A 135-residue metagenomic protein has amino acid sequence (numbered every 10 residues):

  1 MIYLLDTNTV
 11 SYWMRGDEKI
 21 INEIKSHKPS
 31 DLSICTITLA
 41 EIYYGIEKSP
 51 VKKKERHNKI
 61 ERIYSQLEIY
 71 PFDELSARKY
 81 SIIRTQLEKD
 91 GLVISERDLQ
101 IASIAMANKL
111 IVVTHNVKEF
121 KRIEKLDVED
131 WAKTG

Functional and structural regions predicted by a protein language model:
M1, A102, M106-G135: Acidic, PIN/NYN-like endoribonuclease modules and their adjacent C-terminal/linker elements
M1-I34, I46-R62, T134-G135: Short, well-structured N-terminal submotif of metal-dependent ribonuclease cores
D6-T7, I20, I42, Y80 (+2 more regions): Generic structural signal for small/hydrophobic residues in well-ordered secondary structure, especially within
T9-V10, T38, S76, Q100 (+1 more regions): Alpha-helix capping/helix-boundary segments
V10-S11, I21, A40-Y43, Y70 (+2 more regions): Nucleotide phosphate-binding site architecture
E68-V113: Active-site neighborhoods of divalent-metal-dependent phosphate/nucleic-acid chemistry enzymes
